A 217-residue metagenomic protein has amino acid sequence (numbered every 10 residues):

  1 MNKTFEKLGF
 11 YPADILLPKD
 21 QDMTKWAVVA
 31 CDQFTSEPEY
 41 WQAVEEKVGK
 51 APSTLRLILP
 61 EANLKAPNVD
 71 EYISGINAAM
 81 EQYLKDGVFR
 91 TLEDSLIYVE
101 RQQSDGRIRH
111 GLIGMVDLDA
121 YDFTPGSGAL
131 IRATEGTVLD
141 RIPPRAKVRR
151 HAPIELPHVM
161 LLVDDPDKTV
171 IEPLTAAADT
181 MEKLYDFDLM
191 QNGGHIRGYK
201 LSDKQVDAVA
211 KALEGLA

Functional and structural regions predicted by a protein language model:
M1-D188: N-terminal extension/subdomain marker
G128-R132, H195, L213-E214: Glycine- and acidic
R149, K204-A217: A sequence-level detector for short glycine-anchored, His/Arg-bearing signature motifs that mark catalytic or binding
D179-D207: Glycine-rich phosphate-binding "P-loop"
